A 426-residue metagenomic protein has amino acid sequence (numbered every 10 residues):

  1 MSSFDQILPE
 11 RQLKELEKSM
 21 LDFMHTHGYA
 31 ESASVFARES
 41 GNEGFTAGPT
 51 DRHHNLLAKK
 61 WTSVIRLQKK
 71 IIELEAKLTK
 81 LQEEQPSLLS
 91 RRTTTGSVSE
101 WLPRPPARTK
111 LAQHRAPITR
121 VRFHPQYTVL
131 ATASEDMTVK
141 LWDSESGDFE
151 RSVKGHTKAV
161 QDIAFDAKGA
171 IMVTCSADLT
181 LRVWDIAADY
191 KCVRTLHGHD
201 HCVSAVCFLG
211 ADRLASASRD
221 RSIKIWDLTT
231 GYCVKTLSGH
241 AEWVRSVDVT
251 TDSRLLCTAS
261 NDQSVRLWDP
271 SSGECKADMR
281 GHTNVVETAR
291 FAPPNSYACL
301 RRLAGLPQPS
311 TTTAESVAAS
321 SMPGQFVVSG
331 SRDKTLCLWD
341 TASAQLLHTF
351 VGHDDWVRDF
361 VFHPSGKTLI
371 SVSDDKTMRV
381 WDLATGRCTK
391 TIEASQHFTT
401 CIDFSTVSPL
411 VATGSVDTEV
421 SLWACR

Functional and structural regions predicted by a protein language model:
M1-P105: Eukaryotic adaptor/scaffold assembly regions
A107, P117, Q126, F149 (+16 more regions): WD40/WD-repeat beta-propeller blade-loop signature
L111-I118, K154-V160, L196-V203, S238-V244 (+3 more regions): WD40/WD-repeat beta-propeller blade N-cap
V121, V139-W142, I163, L181-D185 (+10 more regions): WD40-repeat beta-propellers
R122-Y127, A164-A170, A188, V206-D212 (+9 more regions): Loop/turn segments within WD40 beta-propeller blades
A133-D136, K168, T174-D178, I186 (+6 more regions): Conserved strand-to-loop turn within each blade of WD40 beta-propeller repeats
T138, I171, T180-R182, D200 (+9 more regions): A conserved positional marker within WD40/Gbeta-like beta-propeller blades
T400-R426: Blade-level signature of beta-propeller repeat domains, shared across WD40, Kelch, NHL, RCC1 and BNR/Asp-box propellers
